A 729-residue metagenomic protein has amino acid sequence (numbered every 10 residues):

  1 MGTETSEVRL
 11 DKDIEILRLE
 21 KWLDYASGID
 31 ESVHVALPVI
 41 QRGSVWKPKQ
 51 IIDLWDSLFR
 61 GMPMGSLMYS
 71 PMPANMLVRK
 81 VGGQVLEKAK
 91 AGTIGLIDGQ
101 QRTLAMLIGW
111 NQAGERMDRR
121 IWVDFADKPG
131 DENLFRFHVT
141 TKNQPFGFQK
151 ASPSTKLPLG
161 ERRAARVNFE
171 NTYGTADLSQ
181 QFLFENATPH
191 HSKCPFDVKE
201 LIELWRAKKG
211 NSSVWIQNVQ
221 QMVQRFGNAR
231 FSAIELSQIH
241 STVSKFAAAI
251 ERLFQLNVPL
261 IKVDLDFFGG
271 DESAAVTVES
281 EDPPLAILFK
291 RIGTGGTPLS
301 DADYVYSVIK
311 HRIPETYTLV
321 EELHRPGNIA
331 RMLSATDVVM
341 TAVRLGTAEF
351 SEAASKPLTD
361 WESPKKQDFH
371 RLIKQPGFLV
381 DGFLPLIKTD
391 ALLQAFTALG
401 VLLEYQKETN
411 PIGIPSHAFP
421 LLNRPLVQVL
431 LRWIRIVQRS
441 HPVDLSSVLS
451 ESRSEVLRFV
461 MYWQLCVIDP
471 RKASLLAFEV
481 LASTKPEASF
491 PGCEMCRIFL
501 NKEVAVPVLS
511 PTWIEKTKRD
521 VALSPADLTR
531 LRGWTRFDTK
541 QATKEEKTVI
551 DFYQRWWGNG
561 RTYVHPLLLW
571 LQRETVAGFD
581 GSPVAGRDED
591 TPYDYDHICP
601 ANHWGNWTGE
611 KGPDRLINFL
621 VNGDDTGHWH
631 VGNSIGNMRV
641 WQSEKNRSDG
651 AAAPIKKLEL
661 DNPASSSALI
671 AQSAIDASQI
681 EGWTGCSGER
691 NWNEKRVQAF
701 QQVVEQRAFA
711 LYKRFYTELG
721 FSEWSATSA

Functional and structural regions predicted by a protein language model:
T3-D13, L19, V305, T336-Q541: A cross-family structural signal marking well-folded subdomains
E4-S44, P48, W55-V343, F459-L465 (+6 more regions): Basic- and aromatic-enriched surface patches that contact anionic nucleotides/nucleic acids
E31-Q41, I250-V276, P284, K290 (+4 more regions): Short amphipathic alpha-helical segments and their helix-coil junctions
D56, L107-N111, I287-T294, D337-E352 (+3 more regions): Short, hydrophobic/amphipathic alpha-helical patches that form generic packing surfaces within helical domains
G95-D98, A418-L426, S452, R587 (+2 more regions): Secondary-structure capping and boundary motifs in well-ordered enzyme cores
I468-R615, G623-H630, V640: Intrinsically disordered, low-complexity N-proximal targeting/linker segments that flank membranes
E589-P592, I598-T684: Catalytic core segments in nucleotide and nucleic-acid processing enzymes
E659-A729: C-terminal, well-folded lobe of enzymatic/effector domains
